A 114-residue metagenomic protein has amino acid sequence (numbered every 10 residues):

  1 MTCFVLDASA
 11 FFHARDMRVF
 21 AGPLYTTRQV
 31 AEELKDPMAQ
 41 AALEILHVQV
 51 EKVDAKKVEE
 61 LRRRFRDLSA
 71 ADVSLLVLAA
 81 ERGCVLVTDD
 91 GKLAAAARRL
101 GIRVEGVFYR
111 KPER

Functional and structural regions predicted by a protein language model:
M1-V30: Metal-dependent nucleic-acid phosphoesterase active-site entry motif
F4, L86-V87: Residue-level marker for buried hydrophobic side chains located in beta-strands that build the well-ordered beta-sheet
F20-A21, L46, L100: Short, structured coil segments at secondary-structure junctions
T26-E33, M38-Q40, G91-R114: Acidic, PIN/NYN-like endoribonuclease modules and their adjacent C-terminal/linker elements
A42-E44: Residues that scaffold, gate, or flank divalent-cation-dependent active/transport sites
L46-R66: Acidic catalytic patch
S69-V85, K92-A96: Acidic, metal-associated active-site segment
